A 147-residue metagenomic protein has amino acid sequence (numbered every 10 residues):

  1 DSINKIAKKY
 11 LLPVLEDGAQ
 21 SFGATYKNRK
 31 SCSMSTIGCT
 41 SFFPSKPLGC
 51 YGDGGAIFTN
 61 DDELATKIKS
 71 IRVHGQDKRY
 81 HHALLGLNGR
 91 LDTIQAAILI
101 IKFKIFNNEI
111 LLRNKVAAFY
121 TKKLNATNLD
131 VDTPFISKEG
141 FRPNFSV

Functional and structural regions predicted by a protein language model:
D1-N4, K9, T25, N60-V147: PLP-dependent aminotransferase class I/II
I6-K9, V14, M34-S35: Secondary-structure boundary/capping motif
Y10-L11, R29, G54, L85: A generic hydrophobic-helix recognition signal that picks specific residues within alpha-helical hydrophobic
V14-E16, T59: Hydrophobic residues in well-ordered beta-strands that form the structural core
L15, G52, L129-V131: Intrinsic disorder/low-complexity signal
E16-G49, K78-A83: Conserved active-site segment immediately N-terminal to the catalytic lysine that forms the internal aldimine
S33-K69, T93-A96: Active-site PLP attachment segment
